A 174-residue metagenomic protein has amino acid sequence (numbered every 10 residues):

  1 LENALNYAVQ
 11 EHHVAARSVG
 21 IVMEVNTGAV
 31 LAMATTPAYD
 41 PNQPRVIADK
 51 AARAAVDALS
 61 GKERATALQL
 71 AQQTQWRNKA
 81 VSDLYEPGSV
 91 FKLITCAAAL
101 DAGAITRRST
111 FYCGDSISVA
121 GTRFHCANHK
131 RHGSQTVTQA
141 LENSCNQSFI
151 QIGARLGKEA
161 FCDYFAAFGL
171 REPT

Functional and structural regions predicted by a protein language model:
E2-S18: Conserved, well-ordered alpha-helix/loop/beta-strand core segments that scaffold catalytic motifs
S18-V90, I94-T174: Beta-lactam-recognizing serine transpeptidase/beta-lactamase-like catalytic domain environment
